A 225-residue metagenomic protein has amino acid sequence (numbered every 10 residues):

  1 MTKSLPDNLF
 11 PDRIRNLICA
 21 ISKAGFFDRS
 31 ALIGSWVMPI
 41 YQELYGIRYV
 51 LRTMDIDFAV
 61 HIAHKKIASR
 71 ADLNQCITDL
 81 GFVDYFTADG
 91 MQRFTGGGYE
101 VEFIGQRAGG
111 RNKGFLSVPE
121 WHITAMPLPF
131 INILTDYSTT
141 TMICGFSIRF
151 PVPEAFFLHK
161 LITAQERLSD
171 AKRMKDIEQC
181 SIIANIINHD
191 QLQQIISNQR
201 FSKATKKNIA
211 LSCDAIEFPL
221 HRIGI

Functional and structural regions predicted by a protein language model:
M1-I225: Compositionally biased terminal segments of proteins
